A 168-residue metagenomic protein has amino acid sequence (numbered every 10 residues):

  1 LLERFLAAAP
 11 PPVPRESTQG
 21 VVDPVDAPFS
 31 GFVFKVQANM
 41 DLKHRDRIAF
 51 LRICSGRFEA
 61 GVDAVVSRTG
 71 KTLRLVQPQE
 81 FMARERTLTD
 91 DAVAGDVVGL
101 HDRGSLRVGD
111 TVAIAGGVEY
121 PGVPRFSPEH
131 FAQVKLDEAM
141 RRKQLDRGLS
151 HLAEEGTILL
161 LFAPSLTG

Functional and structural regions predicted by a protein language model:
L1-G168: Structural and coupling elements of P-loop NTPases
